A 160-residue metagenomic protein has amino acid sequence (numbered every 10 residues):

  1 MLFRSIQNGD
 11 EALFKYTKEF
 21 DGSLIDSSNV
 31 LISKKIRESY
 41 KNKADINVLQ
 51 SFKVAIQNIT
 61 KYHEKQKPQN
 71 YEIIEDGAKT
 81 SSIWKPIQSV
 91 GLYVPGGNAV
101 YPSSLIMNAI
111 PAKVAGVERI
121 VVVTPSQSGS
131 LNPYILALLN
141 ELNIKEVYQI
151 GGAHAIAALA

Functional and structural regions predicted by a protein language model:
M1-L2: Short, small-residue-biased leader/transition segments that mark boundaries at the very start of proteins
I6-I32: N-terminal glycine-rich anion-binding loops that anchor highly charged ligand groups
S23-Y101: N-terminal Rossmann NAD(P)-binding subdomain characteristic of aldehyde/semialdehyde dehydrogenases
I73-A137: Conserved small-residue-rich beta-alpha loop and adjacent elements that most often cradle the phosphate/pyrophosphate
S128-S130, H154-A157: Short gly/pro/ser/thr-enriched loop/turn and capping motifs at secondary-structure boundaries
L136-A155: A glycine-rich helix N-cap at a beta->alpha junction
